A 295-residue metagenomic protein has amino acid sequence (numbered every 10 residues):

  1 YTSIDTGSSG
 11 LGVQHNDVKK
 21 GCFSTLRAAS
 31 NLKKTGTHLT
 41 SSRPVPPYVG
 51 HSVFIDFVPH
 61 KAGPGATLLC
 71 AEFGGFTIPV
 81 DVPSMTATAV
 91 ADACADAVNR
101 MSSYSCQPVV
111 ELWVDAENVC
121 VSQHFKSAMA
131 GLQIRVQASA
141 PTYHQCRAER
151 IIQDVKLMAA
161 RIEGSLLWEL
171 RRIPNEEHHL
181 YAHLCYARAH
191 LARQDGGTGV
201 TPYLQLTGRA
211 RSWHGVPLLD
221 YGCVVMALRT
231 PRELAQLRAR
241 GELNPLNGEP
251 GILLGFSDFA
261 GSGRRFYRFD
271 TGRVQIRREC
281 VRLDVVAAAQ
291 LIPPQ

Functional and structural regions predicted by a protein language model:
Y1-G7, G12: Low-complexity, highly charged intrinsically disordered N-terminal segments that act as targeting/localization
I4, A28-K33, M101, I162 (+4 more regions): Short secondary-structure junctions and interdomain/linker hinges
D5, F23, K126, E149-K156 (+4 more regions): Generic detector of well-ordered alpha-helical segments enriched in charged/polar residues, highlighting helical
L11-L157, L206-Q295: Retroviral integrase
A130-S139, E149-I173, A187-G196: Active-site proximal helix-loop segment of RNase H-like, two-metal nucleases, encompassing DDE(D)
I162-N175, E233-L243: Short, solvent-exposed helix-loop connector elements
P174-E176, L180-T230: Active-site-proximal acidic segments at structured loop/helix or strand boundaries that coordinate catalytic metals
